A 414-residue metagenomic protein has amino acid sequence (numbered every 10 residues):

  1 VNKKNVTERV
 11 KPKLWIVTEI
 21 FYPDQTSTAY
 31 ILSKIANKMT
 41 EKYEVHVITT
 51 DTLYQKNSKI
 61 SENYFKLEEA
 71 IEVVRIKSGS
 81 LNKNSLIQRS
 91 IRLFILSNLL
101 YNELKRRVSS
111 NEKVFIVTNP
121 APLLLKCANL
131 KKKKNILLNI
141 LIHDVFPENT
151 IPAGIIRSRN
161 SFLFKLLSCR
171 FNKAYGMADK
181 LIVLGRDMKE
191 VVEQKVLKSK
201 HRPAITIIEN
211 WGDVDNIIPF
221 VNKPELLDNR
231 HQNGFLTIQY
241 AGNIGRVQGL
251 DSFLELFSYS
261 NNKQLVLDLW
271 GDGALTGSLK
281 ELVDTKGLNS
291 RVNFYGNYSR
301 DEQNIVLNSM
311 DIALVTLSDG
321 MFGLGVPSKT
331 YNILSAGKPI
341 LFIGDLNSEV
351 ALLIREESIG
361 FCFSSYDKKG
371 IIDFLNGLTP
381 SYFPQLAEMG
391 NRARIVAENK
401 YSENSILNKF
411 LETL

Functional and structural regions predicted by a protein language model:
V1-E72, E255: N-terminal subdomain of nucleotide-sugar transferases
N2, E193-K200, T206, W211-N229 (+2 more regions): Acidic anion/phosphate-binding donor-loop and adjacent secondary structure in glycosyltransferase catalytic cores
D51, D187, I208-W211: Carbohydrate-associated surface elements
L125, N129-K133, S161-V183: Membrane-proximal helix-turn-helix segments that form the acceptor-binding/catalytic region of lipid-linked
G212-V214, R230-Q248, L254-F257, D268: Conserved donor-binding/catalytic core segment of Leloir-type glycosyltransferases
F235, G277-N304: Nucleotide-activated donor-binding/catalytic signature segment of Leloir-type glycosyltransferases, i.e., the conserved
Q248, S299-V306, A313-L334, P339-L352: Nucleotide-sugar-dependent
Y366-I372, F383-E412: A charged, aromatic-enriched C-terminal amphipathic alpha-helix characteristic of glycosyltransferases across folds
